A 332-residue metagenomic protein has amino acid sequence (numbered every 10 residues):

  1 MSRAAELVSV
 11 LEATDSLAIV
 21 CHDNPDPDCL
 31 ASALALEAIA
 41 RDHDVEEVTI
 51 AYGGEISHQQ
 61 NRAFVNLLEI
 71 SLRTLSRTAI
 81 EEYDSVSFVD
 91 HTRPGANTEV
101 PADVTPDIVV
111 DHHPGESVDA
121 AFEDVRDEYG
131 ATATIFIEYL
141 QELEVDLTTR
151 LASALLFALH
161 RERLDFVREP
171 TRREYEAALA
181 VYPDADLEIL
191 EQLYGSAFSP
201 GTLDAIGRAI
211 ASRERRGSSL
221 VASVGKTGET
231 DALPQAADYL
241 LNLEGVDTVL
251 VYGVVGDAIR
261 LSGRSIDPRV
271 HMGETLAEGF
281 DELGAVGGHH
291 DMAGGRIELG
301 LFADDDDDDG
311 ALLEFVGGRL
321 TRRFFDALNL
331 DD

Functional and structural regions predicted by a protein language model:
M1-A4, V10, C29-S32, E162: Secretory targeting signatures
A5, E12-L17, H22, L30 (+2 more regions): Gly/His-enriched, cation/cofactor- and phosphate-binding structural elements
S16-L75: Anionic-ligand anchoring segments at beta-strand to alpha-helix junctions in alpha/beta enzyme folds, i.e., glycine
D26, L36, V65, D111 (+4 more regions): Divalent metal-coordination and catalytic microenvironments
A51, S87, P106-V110, E123-V125 (+2 more regions): Hydrophobic/aromatic beta-strand patches that form the interior of the parallel beta-sheet core in alpha/beta enzyme
I70-D119: Active-site cofactor/cluster-binding pocket
V110-A178: Short alpha-helices
R163-P234, N242, V246-D247: Glycine-rich, Lys/Arg-enriched anion-binding loops that position phosphate/diphosphate groups for phosphoryl
